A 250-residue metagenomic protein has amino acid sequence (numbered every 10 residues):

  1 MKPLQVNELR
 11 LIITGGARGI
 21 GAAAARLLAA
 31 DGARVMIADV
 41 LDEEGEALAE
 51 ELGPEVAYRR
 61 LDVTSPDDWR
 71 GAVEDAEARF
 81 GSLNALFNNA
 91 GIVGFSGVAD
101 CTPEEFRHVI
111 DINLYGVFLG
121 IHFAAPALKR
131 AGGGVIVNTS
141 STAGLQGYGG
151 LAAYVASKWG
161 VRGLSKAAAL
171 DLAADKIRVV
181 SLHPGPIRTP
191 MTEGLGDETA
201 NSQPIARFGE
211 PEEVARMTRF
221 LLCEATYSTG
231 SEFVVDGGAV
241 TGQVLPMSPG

Functional and structural regions predicted by a protein language model:
K2, Q146, T229-G250: Short C-terminal tail/terminal secondary-structure segment of NAD(P)H-dependent dehydrogenase/reductase domains
F87, A173, R178, T229-G230: Short, small/polar-rich loop/turn modules that mediate ligand/substrate recognition or access, typified
G97-V98, E105-I110, T199: Substrate-binding pocket helix/loop in short-chain dehydrogenase/reductase
I121, S157, S165: Active-site helix of classical SDR
P126, L170-D171: Alpha-helical segment proximal to the catalytic Tyr-Lys
S141: Residue(s) in the substrate-gating loop at a strand-loop-helix junction that position the organic substrate next
P211-V235, V240: C-terminal substrate-recognition "lid" of short-chain dehydrogenase/reductases
